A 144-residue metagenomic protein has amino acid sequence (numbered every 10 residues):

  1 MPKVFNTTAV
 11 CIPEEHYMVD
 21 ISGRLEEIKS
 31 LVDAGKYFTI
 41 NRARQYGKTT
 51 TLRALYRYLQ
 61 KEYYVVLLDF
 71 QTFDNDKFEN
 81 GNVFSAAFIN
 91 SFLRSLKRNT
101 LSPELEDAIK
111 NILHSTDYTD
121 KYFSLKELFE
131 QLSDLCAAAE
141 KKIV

Functional and structural regions predicted by a protein language model:
M1-L59: Walker A/P-loop-proximal flanking segment of P-loop NTPase domains
A34-Y46, T50-V144: P-loop NTPase nucleotide-binding core
